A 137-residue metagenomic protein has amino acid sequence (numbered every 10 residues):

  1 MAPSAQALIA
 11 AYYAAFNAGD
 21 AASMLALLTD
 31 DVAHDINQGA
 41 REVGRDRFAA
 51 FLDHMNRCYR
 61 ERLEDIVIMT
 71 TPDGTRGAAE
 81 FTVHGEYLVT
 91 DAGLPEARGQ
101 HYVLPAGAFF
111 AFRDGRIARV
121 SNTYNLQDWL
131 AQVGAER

Functional and structural regions predicted by a protein language model:
M1-R137: C-terminal and inter-domain tail/linker signature
